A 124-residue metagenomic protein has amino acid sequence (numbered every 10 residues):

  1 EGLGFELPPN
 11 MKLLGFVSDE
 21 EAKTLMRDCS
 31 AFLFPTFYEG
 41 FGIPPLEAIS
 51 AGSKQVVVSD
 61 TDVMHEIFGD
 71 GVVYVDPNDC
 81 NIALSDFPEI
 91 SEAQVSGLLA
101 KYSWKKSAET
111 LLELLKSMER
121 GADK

Functional and structural regions predicted by a protein language model:
E1-K124: Carbohydrate transferase catalytic cores enriched for Leloir-type hexosyltransferases
